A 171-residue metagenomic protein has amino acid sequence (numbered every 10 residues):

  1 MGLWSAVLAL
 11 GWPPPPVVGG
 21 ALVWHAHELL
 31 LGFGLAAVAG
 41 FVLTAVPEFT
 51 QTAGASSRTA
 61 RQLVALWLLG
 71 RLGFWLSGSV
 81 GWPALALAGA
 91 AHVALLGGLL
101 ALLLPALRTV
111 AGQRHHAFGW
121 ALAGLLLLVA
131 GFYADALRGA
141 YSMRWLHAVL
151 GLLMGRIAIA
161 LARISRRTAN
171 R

Functional and structural regions predicted by a protein language model:
M1-R171: Hydrophobic alpha-helical transmembrane segments of multi-pass integral membrane proteins
